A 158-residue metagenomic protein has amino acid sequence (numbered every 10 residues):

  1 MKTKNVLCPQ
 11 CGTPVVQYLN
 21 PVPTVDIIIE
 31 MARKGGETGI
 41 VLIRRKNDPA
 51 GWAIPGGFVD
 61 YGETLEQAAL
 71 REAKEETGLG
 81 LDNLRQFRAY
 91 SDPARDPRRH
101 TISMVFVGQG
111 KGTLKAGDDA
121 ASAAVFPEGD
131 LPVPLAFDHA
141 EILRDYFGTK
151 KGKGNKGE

Functional and structural regions predicted by a protein language model:
M1-D26: Acidic, metal-coordinating catalytic segment for phosphate/diphosphate chemistry, firing primarily on the Nudix
V6, P23-V25, T38, I102-M104 (+1 more regions): Change "...and in nucleic-acid phosphodiester-cleaving endonucleases..." to "...and in nucleic-acid processing enzymes
I29-E30, L42, G108, V125: Conserved hydrophobic "DFG−1" position in protein kinase catalytic cores
G35-E76: Conserved Nudix-box catalytic region and its N-terminal flanking loop in Nudix hydrolases and closely related
L79-R88: A short coil-to-beta-strand element that immediately follows conserved catalytic motifs
Y90-L114, Y146: Active-site-adjacent beta-strand/loop module that shapes the phosphate/pyrophosphate-binding cleft
V105-V107, K115-G148: NUDIX/MutT-family hydrolases
K153-E158: Short, basic, low-complexity termini and linkers enriched in Ser/Thr/Gly/Pro that act as targeting/leader peptides
